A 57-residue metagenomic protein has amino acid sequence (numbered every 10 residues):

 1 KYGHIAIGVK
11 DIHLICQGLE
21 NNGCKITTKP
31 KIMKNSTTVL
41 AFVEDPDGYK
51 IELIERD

Functional and structural regions predicted by a protein language model:
K1-D47: Vicinal oxygen chelate
I32, E55-D57: Short, low-complexity Ser/Thr-rich regulatory SLiMs
V43, K50-E55: Conserved short beta-strand elements that form part of the metal-binding/catalytic scaffold of enzyme active sites
